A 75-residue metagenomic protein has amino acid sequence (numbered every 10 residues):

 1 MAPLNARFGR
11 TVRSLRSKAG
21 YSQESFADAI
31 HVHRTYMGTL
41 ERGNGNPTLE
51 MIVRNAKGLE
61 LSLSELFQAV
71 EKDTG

Functional and structural regions predicted by a protein language model:
A6, S17, G45-N46: Short amphipathic helical patch at the helix-1/turn junction of helix-turn-helix
R10-S25, A29: Short basic helix-loop element that most often maps to the first helix and adjoining turn of HTH DNA-binding modules
V12, F26-A27, M37-L40, L66: Conserved hydrophobic/aromatic packing and binding residues within compact polymer-binding modules
S17, H31, R42, E71: Residue-level detection of the helix-turn-helix DNA-binding "recognition helix"
V32-N46: Recognition helix of helix-turn-helix/homeodomain-like DNA-binding domains that insert into the DNA major groove
E50-E65: DNA major-groove recognition helix of helix-turn-helix/homeodomain DNA-binding modules
K57, F67-G75: Short, charged recognition helix plus adjacent turn of helix-turn-helix-like nucleic-acid-binding domains
